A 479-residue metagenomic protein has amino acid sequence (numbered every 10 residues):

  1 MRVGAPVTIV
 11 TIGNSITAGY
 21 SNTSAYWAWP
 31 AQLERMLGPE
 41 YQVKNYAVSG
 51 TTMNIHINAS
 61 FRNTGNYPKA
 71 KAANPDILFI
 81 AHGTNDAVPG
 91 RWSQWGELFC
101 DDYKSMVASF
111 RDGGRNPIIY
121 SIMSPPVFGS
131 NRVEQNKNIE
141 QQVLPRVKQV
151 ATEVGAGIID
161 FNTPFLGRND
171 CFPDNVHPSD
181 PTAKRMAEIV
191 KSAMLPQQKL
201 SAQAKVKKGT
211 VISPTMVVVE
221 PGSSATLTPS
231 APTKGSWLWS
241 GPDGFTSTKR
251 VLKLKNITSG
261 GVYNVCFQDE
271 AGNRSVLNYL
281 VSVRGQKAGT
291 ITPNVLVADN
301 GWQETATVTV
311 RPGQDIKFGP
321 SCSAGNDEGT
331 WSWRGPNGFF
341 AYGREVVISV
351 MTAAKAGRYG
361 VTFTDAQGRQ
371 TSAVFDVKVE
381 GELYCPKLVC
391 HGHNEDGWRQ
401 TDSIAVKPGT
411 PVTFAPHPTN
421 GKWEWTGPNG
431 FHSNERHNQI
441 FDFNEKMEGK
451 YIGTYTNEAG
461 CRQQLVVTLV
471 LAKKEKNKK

Functional and structural regions predicted by a protein language model:
P6-V10, I16-K104, N138, H177: Conserved SGNH/GDSL esterase-like catalytic core that processes O-acyl groups on lipids and polysaccharides
A81-A87, V107-Q142: Active-site segments of SGNH/GDSL-like serine hydrolases that catalyze O-acetyl group transfer/hydrolysis on lipids
P125-Q203: Catalytic His-Asp segment of secreted/periplasmic serine-dependent ester chemistry enzymes
G222-A231, P312-A324, P408-P418: A short beta-strand segment in extracellular, disulfide-stabilized domains
A231-L238, A324-S332, P418-E424: Solvent-exposed loop segments of extracellular immunoglobulin-like
S240-K255, R334-S349, T426-F441: Surface-exposed, flexible coil segments in extracellular/virion-facing regions
F245-T246, E270-V276, F339-F340, A366-S372 (+2 more regions): Short, exposed coil/turn segments at beta-strand boundaries within extracellular/luminal domains
F267-D269, F363, Y455: Conserved structural position at the C-terminal beta-strand of extracellular beta-sandwich adhesion modules
